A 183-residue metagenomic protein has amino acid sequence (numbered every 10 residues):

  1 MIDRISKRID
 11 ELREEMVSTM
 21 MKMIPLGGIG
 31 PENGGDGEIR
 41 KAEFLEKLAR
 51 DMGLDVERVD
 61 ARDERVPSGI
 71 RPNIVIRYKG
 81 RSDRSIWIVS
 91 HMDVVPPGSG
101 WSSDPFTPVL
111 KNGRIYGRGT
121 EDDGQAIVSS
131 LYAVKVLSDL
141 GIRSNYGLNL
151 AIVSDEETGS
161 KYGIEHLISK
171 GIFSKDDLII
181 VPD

Functional and structural regions predicted by a protein language model:
I2-R118, D139-S144: Acidic/His- and Gly-rich active-site-bordering loop/insert found across diverse amide/peptide-bond hydrolases
D123-D183: Acidic/histidine-rich catalytic neighborhood of metal-dependent amide-processing enzymes
